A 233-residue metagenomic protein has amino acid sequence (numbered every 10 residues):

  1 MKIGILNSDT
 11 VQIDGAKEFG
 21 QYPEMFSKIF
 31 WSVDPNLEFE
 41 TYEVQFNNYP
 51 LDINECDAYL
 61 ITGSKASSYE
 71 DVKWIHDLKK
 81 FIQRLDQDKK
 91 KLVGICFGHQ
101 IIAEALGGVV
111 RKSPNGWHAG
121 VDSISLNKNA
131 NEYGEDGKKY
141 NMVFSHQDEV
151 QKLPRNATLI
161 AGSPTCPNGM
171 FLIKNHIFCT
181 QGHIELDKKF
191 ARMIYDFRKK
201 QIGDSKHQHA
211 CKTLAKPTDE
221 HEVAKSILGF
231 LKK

Functional and structural regions predicted by a protein language model:
M1-K73, D77-K80, R84-D88, Q208-K233: N-terminal beta1-alpha1 cap of cysteine-dependent amidohydrolase-like domains
K2-S8, Q12, M25, E43 (+2 more regions): Amide-donor transfer/coupling interface in amidating biosynthetic enzymes
G15-A16, L51, E70-D71, A103-A105 (+3 more regions): Short glycine-/acidic-enriched loop or helix-start segments at secondary-structure transitions that form or flank
E18-Q21, N54-C56, K73-H76, G107-V110 (+3 more regions): Short, glycine/charged-enriched secondary-structure capping and boundary segments
V33, S113, R198-I202: Solvent-exposed amphipathic alpha-helical surface segments
N36-E40, Y69-D71, V121-S123, G137-K139 (+1 more regions): Short, flexible loop segments at the rims of nucleotide/cofactor-binding pockets, characterized by
T62-A130: Cysteine-nucleophile active-site neighborhood
